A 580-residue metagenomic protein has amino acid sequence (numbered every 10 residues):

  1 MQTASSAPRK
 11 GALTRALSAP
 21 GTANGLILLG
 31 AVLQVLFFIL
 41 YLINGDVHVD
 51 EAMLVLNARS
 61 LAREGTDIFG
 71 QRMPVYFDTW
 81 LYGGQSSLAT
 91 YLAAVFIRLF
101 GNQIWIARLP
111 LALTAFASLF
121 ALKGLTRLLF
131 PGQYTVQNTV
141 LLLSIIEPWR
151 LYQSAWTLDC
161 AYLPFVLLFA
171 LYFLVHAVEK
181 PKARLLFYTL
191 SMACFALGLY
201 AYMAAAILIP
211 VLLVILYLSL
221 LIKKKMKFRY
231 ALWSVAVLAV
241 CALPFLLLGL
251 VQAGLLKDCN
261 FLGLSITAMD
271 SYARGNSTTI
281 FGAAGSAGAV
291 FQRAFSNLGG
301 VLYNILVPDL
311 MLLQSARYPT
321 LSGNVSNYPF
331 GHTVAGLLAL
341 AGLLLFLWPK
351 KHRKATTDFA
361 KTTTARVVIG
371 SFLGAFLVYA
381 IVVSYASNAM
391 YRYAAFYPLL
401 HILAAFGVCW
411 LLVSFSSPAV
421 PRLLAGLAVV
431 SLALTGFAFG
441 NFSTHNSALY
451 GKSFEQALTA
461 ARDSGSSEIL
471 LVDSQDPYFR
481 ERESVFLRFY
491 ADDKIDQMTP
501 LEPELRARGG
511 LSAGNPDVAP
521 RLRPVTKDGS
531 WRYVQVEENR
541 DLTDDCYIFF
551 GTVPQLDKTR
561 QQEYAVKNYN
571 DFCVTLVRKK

Functional and structural regions predicted by a protein language model:
F37, M53-Y91, V95, D270-F281: Extracytosolic helix-loop segments that constitute the early lumenal/periplasmic catalytic or substrate-binding loops
H48, W149-Y162, M203: Short acidic/glycine- and proline-prone juxtamembrane loop motifs at membrane-interface regions of multi-pass membrane
L54-S60, E64, I209-A341: Transmembrane-lumen/periplasm boundary regions of multi-pass, lipid-linked membrane glycan transferases
L109-P131, F169, F173, A341-L347: Transmembrane-helix motifs of polytopic, lipid-linked glycan transferases
L141, L186-M203, V240: Membrane-interface alpha helices of multi-pass inner-membrane proteins
Q153-S154, I207, T333-L338, R366-F415: Hydrophobic/aromatic-rich transmembrane helices and adjacent perimembrane loops
A193, V214, A239, V408-F439: Signature aromatic-anchored transmembrane alpha helix within multi-pass, membrane-resident enzymes that catalyze glycan
A204, P421-N570: Catalytic lumenal/periplasmic loop and adjoining terminal transmembrane helix of membrane glycan-assembly enzymes
